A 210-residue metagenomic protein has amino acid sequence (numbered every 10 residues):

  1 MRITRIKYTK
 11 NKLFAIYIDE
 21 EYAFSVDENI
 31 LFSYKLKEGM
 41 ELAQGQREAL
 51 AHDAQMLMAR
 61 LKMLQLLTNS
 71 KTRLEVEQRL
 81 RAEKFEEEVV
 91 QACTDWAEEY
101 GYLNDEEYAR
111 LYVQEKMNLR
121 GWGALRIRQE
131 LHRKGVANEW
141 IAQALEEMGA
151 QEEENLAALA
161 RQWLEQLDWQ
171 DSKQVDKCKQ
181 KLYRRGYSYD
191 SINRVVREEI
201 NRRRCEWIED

Functional and structural regions predicted by a protein language model:
M1-D210: An alpha-helical, amphipathic repeat domain used for nucleic-acid recognition, typified by the mTERF helical solenoid
